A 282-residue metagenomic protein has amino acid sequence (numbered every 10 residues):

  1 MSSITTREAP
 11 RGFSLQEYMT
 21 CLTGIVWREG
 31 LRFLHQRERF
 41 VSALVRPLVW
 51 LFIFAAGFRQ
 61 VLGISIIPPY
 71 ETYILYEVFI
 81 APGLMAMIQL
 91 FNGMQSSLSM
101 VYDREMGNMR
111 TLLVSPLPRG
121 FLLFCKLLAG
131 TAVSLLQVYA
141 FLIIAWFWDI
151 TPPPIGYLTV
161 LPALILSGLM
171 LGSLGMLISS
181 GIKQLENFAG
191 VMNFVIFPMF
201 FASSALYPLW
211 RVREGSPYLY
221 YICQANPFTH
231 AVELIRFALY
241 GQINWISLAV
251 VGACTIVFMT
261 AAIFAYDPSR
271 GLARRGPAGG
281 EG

Functional and structural regions predicted by a protein language model:
S2-W27, L171, G215-F228: Short, membrane-interfacial amphipathic segments enriched in basic
S3-R7, L239, V250-G282: Junction motif at the cytosolic side of a transmembrane helix
A9-G12, E38, V78-P82, Q89-M94 (+4 more regions): Short alpha-helical transmembrane interface motifs in multi-pass membrane proteins
W27-V49, I243-A249: Membrane-interface helix starts
R32, T151, S204-V257: Membrane-interfacial helix-loop-helix junctions in multi-pass membrane proteins
V49-F54, Y73-W148, F194, M199-F200: Hydrophobic alpha-helical transmembrane segments of multi-pass membrane transport proteins
A56, Q60-L62, S179-A225: Transmembrane helix segments
L117-N193, Q242-A265: Alpha-helical transmembrane segments and their short interhelical loops
